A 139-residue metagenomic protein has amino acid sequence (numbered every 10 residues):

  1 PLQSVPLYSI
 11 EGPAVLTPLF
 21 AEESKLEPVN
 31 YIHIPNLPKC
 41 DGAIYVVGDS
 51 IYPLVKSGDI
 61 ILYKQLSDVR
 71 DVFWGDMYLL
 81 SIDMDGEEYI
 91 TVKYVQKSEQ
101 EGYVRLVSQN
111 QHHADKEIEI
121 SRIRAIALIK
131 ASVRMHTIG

Functional and structural regions predicted by a protein language model:
P1-S57, S67-D71, M135-G139: Short, positionally conserved secondary-structure boundary motifs
V5, I90-K93, A127: Small-residue-enriched segments and motifs
S9, Y94-K97, A131: A residue-level detector for short acidic-glycine micro-motifs
G12, D85, Q111-H112: Short acidic/polar capping segments at secondary-structure boundaries
A21-L26, I61, V95, Q109-Q111 (+1 more regions): Short intrinsically disordered coil segments
E27-I34, K93, K116-I120: Generic detection of short hydrophobic beta-strand segments and adjacent strand-loop junctions
N36-E101, R105-V107: Hydrophobic protein-protein interaction segments
Q100-Y103, S108-G139: Amphipathic alpha-helical interface segments
